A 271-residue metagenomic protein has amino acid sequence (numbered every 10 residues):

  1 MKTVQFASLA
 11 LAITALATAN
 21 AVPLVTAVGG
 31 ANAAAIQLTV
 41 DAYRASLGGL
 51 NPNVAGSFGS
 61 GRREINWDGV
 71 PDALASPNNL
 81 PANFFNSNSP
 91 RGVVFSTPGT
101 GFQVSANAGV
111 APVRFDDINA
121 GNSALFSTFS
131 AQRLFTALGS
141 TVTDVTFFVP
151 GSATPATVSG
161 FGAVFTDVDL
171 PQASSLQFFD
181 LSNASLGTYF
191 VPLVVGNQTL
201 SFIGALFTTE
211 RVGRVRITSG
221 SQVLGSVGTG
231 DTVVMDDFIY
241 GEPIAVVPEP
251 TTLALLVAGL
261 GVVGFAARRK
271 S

Functional and structural regions predicted by a protein language model:
V4-S8, A12-P23, D231-L260: Short, threonine-centered small-residue motifs that mark membrane-proximal processing/anchoring sites and TM-junction
V22-A245: Surface-exposed, well-ordered secondary-structure segments
V223, G261-V262: Residue-level detector of secondary-structure transition/capping positions
G264-S271: C-terminal membrane-anchoring or membrane-association module
